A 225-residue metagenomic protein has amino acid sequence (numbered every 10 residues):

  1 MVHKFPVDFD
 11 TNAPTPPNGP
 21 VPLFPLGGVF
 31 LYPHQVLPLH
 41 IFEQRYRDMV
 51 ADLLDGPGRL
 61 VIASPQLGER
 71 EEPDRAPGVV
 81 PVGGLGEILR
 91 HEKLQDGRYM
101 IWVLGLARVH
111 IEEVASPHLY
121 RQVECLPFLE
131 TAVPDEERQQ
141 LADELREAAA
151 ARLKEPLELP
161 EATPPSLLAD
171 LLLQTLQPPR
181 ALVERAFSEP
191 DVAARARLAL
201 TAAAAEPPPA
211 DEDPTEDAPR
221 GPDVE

Functional and structural regions predicted by a protein language model:
V2-E225: N-terminal low-complexity, acidic/polar interaction/targeting segments
